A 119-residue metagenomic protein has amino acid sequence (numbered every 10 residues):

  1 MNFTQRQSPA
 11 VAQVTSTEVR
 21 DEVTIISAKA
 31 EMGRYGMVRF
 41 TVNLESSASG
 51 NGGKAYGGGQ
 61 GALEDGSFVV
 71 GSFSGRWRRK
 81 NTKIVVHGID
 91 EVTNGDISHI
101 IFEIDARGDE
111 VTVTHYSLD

Functional and structural regions predicted by a protein language model:
M1-D119: Beta-strand-enriched cores of mature, soluble protein domains
